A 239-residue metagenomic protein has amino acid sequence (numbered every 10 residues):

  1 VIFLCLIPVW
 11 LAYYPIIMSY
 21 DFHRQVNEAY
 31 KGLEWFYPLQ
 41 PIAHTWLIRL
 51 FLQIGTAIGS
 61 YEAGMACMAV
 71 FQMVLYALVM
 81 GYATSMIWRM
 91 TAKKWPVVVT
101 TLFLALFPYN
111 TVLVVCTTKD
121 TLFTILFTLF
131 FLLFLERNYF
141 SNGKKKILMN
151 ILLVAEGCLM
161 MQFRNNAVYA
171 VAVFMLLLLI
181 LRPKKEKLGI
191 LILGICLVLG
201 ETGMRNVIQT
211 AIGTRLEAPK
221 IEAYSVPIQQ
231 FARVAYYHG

Functional and structural regions predicted by a protein language model:
L11-Y14, I42, Y61, M65-A69 (+3 more regions): Aromatic- and kink-enriched transmembrane "portal" helix at the membrane-lumen/periplasm boundary that abuts
A12-N27, E34-F51, G59-A63: Extracytoplasmic catalytic/substrate-binding loops of multi-pass membrane glycan-assembly enzymes
Y20, G189-G239: Juxtamembrane membrane-water interface segments immediately following transmembrane helices in multi-pass
Y30, L122-S141, L153-G157, F174-M175: Specific aromatic-rich, kink-prone transmembrane helix
V70-T91, L129: Transmembrane-helix motifs of polytopic, lipid-linked glycan transferases
A83-L106, I125, K144: Transmembrane-helix signature of polytopic, membrane-embedded enzymes that assemble or transfer cell-envelope glycans
K94-V99, F140-C158, K187-I192: Short hydrophobic alpha-helices at membrane interfaces in multi-pass membrane enzymes
M149-R164, M175-L176, G194-G200: Membrane-interface alpha helices of multi-pass inner-membrane proteins
